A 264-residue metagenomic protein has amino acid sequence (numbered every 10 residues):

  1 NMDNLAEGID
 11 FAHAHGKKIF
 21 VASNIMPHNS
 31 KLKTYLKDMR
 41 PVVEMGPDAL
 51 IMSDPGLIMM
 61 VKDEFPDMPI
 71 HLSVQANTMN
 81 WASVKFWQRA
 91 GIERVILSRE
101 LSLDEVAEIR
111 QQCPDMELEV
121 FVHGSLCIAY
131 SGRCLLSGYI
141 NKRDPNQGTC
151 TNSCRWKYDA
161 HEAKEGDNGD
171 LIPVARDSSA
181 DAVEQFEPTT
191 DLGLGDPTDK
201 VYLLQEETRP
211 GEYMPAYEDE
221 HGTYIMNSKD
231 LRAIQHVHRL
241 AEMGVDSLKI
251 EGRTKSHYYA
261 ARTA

Functional and structural regions predicted by a protein language model:
N1-T78, I96-L97, D104-S247, T254-A264: Active-site pocket-lining/capping segments in soluble small-molecule metabolic enzymes
W81-A82: Conserved nucleotide-cofactor-binding alpha/beta core module
G91-I92: As written
